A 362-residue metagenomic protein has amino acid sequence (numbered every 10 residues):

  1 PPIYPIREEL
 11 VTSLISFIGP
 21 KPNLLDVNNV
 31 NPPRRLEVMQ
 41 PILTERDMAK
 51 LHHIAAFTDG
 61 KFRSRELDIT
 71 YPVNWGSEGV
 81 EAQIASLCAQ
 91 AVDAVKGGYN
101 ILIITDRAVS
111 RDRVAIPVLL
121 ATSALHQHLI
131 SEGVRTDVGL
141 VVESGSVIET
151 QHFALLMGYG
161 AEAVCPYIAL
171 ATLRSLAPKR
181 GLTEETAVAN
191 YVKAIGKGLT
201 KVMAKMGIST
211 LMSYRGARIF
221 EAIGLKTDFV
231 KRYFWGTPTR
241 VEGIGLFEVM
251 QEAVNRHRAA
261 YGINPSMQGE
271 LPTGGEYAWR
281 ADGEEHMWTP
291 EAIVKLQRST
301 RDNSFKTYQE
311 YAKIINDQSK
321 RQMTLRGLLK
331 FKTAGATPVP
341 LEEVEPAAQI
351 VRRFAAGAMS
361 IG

Functional and structural regions predicted by a protein language model:
P1-Q83, Q90, A94, G98-I101 (+3 more regions): Flexible, glycine-rich loop/tail regions that form catalytic "lids" or insertion modules at the edges of active sites
S86-Q90, A121-A124: Well-ordered alpha-helical segments embedded in enzymatic catalytic cores
T105-V114, G139-S146, A356-I361: Conserved short loop/turn motifs at secondary-structure junctions
D106, L125, L156, T210: Conserved, mostly hydrophobic/aromatic
R107-V109, G145, A161, I168-L173: Short, ordered loop/turn segments at secondary-structure junctions
R111-A124, T172-L182: Active-site-adjacent beta->alpha loops and helix N-cap segments on the catalytic face of soluble alpha/beta enzymes
V114-V142, N190-K197, K201: Alpha-helix-loop-beta-strand connector modules within alpha/beta enzyme cores
S146-G160: Catalytic cores of alpha/beta
